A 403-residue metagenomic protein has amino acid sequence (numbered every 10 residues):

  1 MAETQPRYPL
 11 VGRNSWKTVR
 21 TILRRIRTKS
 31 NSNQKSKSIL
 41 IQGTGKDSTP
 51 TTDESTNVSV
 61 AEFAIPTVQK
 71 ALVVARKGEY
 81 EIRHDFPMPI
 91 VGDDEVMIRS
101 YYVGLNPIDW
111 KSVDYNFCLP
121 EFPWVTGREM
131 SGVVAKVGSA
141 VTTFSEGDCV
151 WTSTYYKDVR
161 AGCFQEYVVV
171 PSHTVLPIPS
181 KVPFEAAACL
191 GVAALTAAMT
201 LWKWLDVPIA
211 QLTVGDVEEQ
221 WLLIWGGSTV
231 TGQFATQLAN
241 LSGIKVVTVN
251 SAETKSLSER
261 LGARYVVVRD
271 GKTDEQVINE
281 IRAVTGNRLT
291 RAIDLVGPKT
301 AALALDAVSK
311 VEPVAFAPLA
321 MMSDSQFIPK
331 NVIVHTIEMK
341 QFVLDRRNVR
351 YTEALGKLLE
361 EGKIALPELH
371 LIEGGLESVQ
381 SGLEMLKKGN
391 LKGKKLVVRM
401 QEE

Functional and structural regions predicted by a protein language model:
M1-N57: Fungal intrinsically disordered, low-complexity serine/threonine- and proline-rich regulatory regions
G45, T49-G92, R99-V137, T143-E403: Terminal helix/beta-alpha structural elements that buttress the NAD(P)+-binding lobe
